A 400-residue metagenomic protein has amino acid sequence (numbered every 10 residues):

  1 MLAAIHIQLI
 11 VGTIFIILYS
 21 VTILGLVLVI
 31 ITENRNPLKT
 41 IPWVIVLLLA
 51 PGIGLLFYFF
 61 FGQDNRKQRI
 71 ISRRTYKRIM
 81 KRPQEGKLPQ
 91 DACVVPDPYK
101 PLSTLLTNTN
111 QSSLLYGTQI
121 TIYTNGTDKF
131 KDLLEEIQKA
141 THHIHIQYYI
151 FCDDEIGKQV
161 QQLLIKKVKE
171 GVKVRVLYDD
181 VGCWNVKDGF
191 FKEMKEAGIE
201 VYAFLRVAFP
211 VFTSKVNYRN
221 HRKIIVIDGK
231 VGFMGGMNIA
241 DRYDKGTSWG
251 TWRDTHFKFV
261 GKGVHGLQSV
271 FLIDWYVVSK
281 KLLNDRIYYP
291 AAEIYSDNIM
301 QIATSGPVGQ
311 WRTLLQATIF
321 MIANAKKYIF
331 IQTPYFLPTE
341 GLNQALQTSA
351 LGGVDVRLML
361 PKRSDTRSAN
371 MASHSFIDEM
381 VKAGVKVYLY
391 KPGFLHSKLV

Functional and structural regions predicted by a protein language model:
M1-Q316, F320, N324, S364 (+2 more regions): N-terminal localization/anchoring segments of enzymes in phospholipid and broader phosphate metabolism
A317, G341, A345, A372-E379: Non-catalytic alpha-helical scaffold/packing segments enriched in small hydrophobic residues
M321, A325-K327, P334-R357, P361-S368: Helical hairpin unit composed of two closely spaced alpha helices linked by a short loop
I331-T333, Y390: Thr-Gly-centered strand-to-loop micro-motif
V354-L358, K362-V400: C-terminal structural cap/anchor segments
